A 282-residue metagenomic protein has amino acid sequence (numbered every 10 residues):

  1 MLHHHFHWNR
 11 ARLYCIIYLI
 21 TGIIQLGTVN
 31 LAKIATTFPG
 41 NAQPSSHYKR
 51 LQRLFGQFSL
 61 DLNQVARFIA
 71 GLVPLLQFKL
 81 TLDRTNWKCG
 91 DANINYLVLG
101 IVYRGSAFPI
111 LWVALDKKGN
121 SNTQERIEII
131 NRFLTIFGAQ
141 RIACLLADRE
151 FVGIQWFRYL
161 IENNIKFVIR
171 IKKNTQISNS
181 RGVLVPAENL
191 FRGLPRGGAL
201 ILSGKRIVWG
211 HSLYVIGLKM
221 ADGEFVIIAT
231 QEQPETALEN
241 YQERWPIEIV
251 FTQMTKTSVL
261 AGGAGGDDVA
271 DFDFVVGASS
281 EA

Functional and structural regions predicted by a protein language model:
M1-N30, T36, F58, L62-V65 (+3 more regions): Single, function-defining residue in the core of a domain
G40-N41: Acidic, metal/ion-handling microdomains and their immediate structural contexts
P44, Y48-R104: Active-site-proximal, Lys/Arg-enriched surface segment that forms a nucleic-acid-binding/basic interface patch
